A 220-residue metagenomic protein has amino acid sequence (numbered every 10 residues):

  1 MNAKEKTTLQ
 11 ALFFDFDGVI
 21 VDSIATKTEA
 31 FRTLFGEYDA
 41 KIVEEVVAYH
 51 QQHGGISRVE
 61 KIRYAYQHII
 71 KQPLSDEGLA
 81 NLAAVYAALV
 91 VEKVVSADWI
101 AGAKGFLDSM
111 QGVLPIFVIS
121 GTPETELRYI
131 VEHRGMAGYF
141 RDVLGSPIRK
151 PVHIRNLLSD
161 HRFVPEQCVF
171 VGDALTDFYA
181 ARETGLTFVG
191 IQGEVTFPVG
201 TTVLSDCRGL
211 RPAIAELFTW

Functional and structural regions predicted by a protein language model:
M1-L9, E124, R128-W220: Asp-based, Mg2+/Mn2+-dependent phosphohydrolase catalytic module
N2-A48: Active-site neighborhood of HAD-like aspartate-dependent phosphohydrolases
A11-F13, F117, V169: Hydrophobic "anchor" residues on beta-strands that sit immediately upstream of conserved functional sites
V19, F31, A103-V131, L144-S146: Substrate-recognition element of Asp-dependent hydrolases with the DxDx(T/V) motif
K27, R58, W99, K150: Conserved donor sugar-nucleotide recognition element shared by glycan-biosynthetic enzymes
T33-G36, S57-L74: Helix-loop "lid/cap" segments that line or gate small-molecule binding pockets
E37-I42, I69-L74, G135-Y139, R162-F163: Short helix-capping segments at alpha-helix termini
Y66-G105: Metal-dependent phosphoesterase signature
